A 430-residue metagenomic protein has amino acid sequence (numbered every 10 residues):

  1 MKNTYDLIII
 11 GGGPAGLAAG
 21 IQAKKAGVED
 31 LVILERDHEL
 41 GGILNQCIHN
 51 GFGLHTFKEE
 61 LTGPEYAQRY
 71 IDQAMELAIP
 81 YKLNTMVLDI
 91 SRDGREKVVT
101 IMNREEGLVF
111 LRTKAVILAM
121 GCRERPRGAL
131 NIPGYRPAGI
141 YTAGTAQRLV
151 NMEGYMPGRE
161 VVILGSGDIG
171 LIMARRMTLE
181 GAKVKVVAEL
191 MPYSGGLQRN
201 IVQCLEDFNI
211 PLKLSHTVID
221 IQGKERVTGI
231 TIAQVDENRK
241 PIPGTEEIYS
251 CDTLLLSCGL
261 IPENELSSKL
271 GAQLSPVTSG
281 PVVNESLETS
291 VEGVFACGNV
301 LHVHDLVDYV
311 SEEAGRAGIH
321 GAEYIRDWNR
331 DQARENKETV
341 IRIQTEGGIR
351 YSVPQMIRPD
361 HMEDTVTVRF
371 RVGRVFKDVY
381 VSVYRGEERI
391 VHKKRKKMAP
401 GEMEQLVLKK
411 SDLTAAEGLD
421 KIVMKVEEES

Functional and structural regions predicted by a protein language model:
M1-I10, Q68-E160, D236-G244, L255 (+2 more regions): FAD-binding core/adjacent interface of flavoenzyme oxidoreductases
Y5-R69, Q73, R148, P157-I201 (+1 more regions): Beta1-alpha1 glycine-rich phosphate/pyrophosphate-binding loop at the start of Rossmann-like nucleotide-binding domains
A74-I101, T178-E265, D364-K397: A Rossmann-like FAD-binding core segment of flavoenzymes
L108-V109, A115-L212, T217-R226, G293-A296 (+1 more regions): Predominantly flavin-linked oxidoreductase catalytic cores and closely associated redox partners
L118, I140-V150, T253-H304: FAD-site-proximal beta/loop scaffold in flavoenzymes
D308, R316, H320-K393: Mid-to-C-terminal Rossmann-like scaffold of FAD/NAD(P)H-dependent oxidoreductases
R369, G401-D412: Exposed aromatic-hydrophobic patches
V381, L408-S430: Short, aromatic- and glycine-rich surface loops/edge beta-strands on solvent-exposed regions
